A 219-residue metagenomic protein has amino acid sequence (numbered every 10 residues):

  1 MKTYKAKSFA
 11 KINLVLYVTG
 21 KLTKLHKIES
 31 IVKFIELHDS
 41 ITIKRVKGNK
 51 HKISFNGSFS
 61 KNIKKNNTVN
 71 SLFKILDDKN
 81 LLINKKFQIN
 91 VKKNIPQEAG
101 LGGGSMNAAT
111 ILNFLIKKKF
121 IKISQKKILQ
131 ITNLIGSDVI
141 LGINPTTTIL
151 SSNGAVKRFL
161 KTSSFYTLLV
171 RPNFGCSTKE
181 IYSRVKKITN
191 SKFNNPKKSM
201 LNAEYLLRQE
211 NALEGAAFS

Functional and structural regions predicted by a protein language model:
M1-A99, I116-K126, R171-F174: ATP-binding N-lobe of GHMP and related small-molecule kinases
A10-I12, D39, K85-F87, S137 (+3 more regions): A generic structural signal for short beta-strands and their flanking turns/coil linkers
E29, S105, S183-V185: Short, glycine/charged-enriched secondary-structure capping and boundary segments
E36, G136, K186: Short conserved AdoMet
R45, H51-I53, N67, G142-N144 (+1 more regions): Conserved, helical-rich catalytic subdomain that frames metal- and/or nucleotide-binding sites in enzyme alpha/beta
I83-A155: Gly/Ser-rich oxyanion-binding loop with an adjacent helix/lid that shapes the negatively charged ligand pocket
